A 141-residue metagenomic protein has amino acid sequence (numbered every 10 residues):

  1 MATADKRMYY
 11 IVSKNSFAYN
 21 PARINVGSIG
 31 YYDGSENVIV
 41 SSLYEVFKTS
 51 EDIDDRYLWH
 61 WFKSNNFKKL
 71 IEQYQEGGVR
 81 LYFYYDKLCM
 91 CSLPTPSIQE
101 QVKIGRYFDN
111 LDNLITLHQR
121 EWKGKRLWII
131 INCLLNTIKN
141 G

Functional and structural regions predicted by a protein language model:
M1-G141: Feature detects amphipathic, helix-rich regulatory segments
